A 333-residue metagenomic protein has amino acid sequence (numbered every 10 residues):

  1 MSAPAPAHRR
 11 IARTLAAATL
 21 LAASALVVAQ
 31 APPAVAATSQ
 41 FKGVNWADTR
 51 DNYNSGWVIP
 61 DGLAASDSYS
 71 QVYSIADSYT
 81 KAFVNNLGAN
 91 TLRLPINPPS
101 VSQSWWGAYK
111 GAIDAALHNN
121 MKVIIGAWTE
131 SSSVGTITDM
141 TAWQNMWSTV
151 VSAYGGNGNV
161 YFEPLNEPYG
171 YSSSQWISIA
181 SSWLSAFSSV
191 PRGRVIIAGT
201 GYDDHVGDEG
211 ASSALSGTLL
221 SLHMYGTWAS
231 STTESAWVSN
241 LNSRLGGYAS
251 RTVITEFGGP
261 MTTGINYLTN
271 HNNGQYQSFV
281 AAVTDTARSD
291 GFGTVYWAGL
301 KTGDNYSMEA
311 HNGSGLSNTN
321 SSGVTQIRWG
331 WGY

Functional and structural regions predicted by a protein language model:
A3-A17: Bacterial N-terminal signal peptides that target proteins for export
T14, A22, A31-T91: N-terminal carbohydrate-binding accessory modules
V27-A29: Juxtamembrane cytosolic interface motif at the C-terminal end of transmembrane helices
P33-A36, Y79-N85, A112-D114, G207-G210 (+1 more regions): Short amphipathic alpha-helices and their capping/turn segments at secondary-structure boundaries
D48-N52, P98-S100, S131, P168 (+2 more regions): Feature marks short, surface-exposed loop/turn motifs that line or immediately flank catalytic pockets and channel
V58-Y73, T141-Y161, L165-G293, W297-K301 (+1 more regions): Extracellular glycoside hydrolase catalytic/binding regions
A76-S131, A142-W143, L184-R192, N272-D290: Aromatic-lined substrate-binding rim segments of carbohydrate-active enzymes
